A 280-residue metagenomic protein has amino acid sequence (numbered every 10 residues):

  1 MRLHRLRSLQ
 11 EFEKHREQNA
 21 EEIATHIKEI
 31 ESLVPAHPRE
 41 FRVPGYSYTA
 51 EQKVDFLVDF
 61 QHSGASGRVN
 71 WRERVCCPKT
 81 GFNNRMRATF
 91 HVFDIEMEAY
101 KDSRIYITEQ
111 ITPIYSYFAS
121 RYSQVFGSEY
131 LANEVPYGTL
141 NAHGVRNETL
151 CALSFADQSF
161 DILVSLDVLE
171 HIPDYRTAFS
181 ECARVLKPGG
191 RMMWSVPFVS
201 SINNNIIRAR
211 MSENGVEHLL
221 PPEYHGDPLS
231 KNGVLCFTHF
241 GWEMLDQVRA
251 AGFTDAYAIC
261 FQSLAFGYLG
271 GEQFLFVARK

Functional and structural regions predicted by a protein language model:
H4-G45, R176-R279: S-adenosyl-L-methionine-dependent methyltransferase catalytic module, highlighting the catalytic core
E17-D102: N-terminal juxtadomain amphipathic helix that follows a signal peptide/anchor or precedes a small N-terminal auxiliary
T25, E96, N141, L153 (+1 more regions): A generic structural signal for ordered alpha-helices
E40, N70, K101, L140-H143 (+3 more regions): Short, solvent-exposed coil/turn segments
E51, Y122, G252-F253: Glycine-centered loop/turn motif at secondary-structure junctions
F56-L57, F160, A251-T254: Aromatic-residue hotspot detector
Y100-N214, W242-V248, L275-K280: Conserved SAM-binding loop
